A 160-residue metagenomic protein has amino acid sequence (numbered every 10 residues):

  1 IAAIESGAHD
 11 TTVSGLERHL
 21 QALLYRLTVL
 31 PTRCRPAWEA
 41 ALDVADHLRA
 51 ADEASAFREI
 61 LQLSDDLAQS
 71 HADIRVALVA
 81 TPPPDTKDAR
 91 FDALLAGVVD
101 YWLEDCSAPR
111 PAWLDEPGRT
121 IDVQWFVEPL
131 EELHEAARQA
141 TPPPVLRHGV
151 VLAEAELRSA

Functional and structural regions predicted by a protein language model:
I1-T11: Recognition helix of helix-turn-helix/homeodomain-like DNA-binding domains that insert into the DNA major groove
G7, L30-D46, S55, L114-G118 (+3 more regions): Extended interaction regions within the primary functional domain
D10-V13, A54: Generic alpha-helical scaffold signal
T12-T32: DNA major-groove recognition helix of helix-turn-helix/homeodomain DNA-binding modules
R33-V98: Helix-turn-helix/homeodomain-like alpha-helical modules used for DNA recognition and transcription-factor dimerization
L95, V99, E104-P109: C-terminal accessory/interaction regions of large nucleic acid-associated machines
A108-A160: Charge-dense, extended regions
